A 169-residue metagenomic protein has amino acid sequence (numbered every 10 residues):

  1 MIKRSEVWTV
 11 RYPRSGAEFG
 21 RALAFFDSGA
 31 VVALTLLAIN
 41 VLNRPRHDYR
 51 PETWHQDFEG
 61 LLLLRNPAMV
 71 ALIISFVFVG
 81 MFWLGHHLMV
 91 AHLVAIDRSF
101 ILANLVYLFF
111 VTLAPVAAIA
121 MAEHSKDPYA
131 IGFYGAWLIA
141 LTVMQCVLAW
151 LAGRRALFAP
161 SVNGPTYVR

Functional and structural regions predicted by a protein language model:
M1-R169: Multi-pass alpha-helical transmembrane bundle typical of ion/small-solute transporters and intramembrane aspartyl
